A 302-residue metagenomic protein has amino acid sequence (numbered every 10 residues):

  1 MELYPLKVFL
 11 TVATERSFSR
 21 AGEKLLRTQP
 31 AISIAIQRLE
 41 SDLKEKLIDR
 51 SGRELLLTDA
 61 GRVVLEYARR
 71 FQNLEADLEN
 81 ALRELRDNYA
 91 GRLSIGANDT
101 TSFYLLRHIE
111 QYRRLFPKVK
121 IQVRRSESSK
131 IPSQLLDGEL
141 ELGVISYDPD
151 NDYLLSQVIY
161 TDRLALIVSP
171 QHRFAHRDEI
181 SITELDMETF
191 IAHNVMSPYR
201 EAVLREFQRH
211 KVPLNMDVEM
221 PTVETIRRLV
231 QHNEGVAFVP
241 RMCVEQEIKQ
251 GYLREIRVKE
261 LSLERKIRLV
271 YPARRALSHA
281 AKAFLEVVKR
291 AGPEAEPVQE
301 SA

Functional and structural regions predicted by a protein language model:
L10-T28: Short helix-boundary/capping micro-motifs
Q29-P30, N80, R86-F116, K120-R124 (+3 more regions): N-terminal winged-helix
E40-D59: A short LG(V/I)-centered, amphipathic sequence patch enriched for acidic residue(s) preceding the LG motif
D42-L43, V64-R86: Alpha-helical linker/hinge and terminal dimerization helices associated with HTH transcriptional regulators
L85, R107-Q111, S129-L164, V168 (+3 more regions): Short beta-strand-centered segments that line the small-molecule binding cleft or hinge of alpha/beta clamshell
Y104, R254-P297: A late-sequence structural motif
N151-V158, D162-R163, R177, E224-A273: Beta-alpha-beta core module
A175, T189-H210, L277-A281, L285-E286 (+1 more regions): Secondary-structure junction motif
